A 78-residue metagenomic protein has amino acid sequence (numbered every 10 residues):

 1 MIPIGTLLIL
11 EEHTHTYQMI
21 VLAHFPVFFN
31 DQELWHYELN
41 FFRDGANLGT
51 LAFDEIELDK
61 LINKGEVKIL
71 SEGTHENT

Functional and structural regions predicted by a protein language model:
M1-H13: Short coil-to-beta transition motif at edge beta-strands of beta-rich domains
L10, V27-F29, R43: Acidic surface patches and DE-rich sequence motifs
H13-Y17, N47: Short acidic/polar mixed-charge low-complexity motifs
T16-V27: Short beta-strand-centered aromatic/proline hotspots
I20, D31-L34: Short glycine/proline-enriched turns and hinge-like loops at secondary-structure junctions
L34-T78: Intrinsically disordered, low-complexity, charged/polar segments
